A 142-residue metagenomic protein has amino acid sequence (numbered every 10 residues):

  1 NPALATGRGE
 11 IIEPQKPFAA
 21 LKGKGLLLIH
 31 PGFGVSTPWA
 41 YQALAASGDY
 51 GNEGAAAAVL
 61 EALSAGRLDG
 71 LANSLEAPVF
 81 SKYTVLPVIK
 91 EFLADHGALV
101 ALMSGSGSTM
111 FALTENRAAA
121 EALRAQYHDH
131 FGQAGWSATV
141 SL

Functional and structural regions predicted by a protein language model:
A5: Conserved active-site beta-strand element of glycosyltransferases/polysaccharide synthases
R8-V100, E115-E121, A125-F131, G135-L142: Conserved, helical-rich catalytic subdomain that frames metal- and/or nucleotide-binding sites in enzyme alpha/beta
S108: Glycine-rich GHKL/ HATPase_c ATP-binding element in histidine kinases
F111-L113: Short hydrophobic/aromatic beta-strand micro-patches that form the beta-sheet surface supporting nucleotide- or nucleic
